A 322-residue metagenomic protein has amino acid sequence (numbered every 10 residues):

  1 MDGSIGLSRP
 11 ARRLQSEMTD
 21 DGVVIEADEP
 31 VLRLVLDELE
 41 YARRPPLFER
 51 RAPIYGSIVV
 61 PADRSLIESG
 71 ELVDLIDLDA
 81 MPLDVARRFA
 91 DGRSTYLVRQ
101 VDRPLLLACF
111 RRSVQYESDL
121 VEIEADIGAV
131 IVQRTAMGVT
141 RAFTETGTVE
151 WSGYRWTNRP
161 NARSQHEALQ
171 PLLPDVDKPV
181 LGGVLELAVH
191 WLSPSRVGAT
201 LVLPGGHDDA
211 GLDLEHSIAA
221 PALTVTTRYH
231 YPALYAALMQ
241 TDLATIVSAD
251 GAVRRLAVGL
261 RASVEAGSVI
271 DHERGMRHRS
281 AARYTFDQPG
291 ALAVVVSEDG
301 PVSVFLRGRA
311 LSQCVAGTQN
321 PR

Functional and structural regions predicted by a protein language model:
M1-R322: Divalent-cation
